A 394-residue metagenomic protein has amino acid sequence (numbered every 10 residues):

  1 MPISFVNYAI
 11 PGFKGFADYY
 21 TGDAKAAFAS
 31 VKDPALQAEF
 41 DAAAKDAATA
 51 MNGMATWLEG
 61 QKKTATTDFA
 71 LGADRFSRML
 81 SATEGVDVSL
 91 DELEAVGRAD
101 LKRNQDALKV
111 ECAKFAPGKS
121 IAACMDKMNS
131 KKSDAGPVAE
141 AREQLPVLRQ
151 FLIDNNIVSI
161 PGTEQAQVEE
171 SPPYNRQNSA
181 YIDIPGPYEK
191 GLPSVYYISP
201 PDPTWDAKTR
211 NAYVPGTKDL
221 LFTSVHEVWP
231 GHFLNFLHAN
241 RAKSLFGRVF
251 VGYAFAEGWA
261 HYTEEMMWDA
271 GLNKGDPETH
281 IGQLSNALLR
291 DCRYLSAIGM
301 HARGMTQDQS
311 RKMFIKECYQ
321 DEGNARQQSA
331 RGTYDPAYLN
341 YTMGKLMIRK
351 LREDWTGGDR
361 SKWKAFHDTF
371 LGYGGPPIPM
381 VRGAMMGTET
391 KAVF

Functional and structural regions predicted by a protein language model:
M1-F394: N-terminal maturation segment of proteins
